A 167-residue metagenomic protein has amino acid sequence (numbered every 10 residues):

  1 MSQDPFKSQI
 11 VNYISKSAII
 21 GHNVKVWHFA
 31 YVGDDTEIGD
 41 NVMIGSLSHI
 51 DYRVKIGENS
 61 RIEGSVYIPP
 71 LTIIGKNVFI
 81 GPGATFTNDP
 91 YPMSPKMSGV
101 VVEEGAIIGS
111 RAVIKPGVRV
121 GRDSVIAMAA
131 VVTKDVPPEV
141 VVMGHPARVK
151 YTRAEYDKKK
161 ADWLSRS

Functional and structural regions predicted by a protein language model:
M1-Y13, I19, K55, R61-S167: Glycine-rich hexapeptide-repeat left-handed beta-helix
K16, F29-D34: N-terminal first-folded block
K25-F29, K96-M97: Short, polar loop/linker segments at the starts of domains and inter-domain junctions
D34-D35, G117: A short, flexible loop at the N-terminus of ABC-type nucleotide-binding domains that lies
G39, G45, G57, E63: Glycine-rich phosphate-binding loops of nucleotide-dependent enzymes
